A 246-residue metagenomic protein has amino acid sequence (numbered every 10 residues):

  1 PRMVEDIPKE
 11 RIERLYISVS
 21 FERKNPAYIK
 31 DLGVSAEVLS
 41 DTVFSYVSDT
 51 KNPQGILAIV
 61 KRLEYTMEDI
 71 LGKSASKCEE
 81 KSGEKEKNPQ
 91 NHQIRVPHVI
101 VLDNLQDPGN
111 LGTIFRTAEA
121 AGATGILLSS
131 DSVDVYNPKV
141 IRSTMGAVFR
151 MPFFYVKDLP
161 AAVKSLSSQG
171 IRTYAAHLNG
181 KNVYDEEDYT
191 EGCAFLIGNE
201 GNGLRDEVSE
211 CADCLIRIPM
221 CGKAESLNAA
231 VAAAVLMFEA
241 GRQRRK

Functional and structural regions predicted by a protein language model:
P1-E10, I17, K73, E79 (+2 more regions): RNA substrate-binding interface of SAM-dependent RNA methyltransferases
P1-K51, E79, G83-K87, H92: N-terminal positively charged helical leader segments and presequences
S20-E22, D41-F44, D131-V133, E200-N202 (+1 more regions): Short, acidic/turn-prone active-site loops that include or flank metal/cofactor- and phosphate-binding residues
A36-S40, F154, I216: General small-molecule cofactor/ligand-binding pocket signal
D49, I56, V60-K73, N91-I94 (+1 more regions): Acidic/glycine-rich phosphate/pyrophosphate-binding loops and surrounding catalytic core that coordinate Mg2+
I70-G72, R95-V101, C211-M220: Glycine/charged-rich beta-loop-alpha catalytic/anionic-binding loops adjacent to active sites
T117-A121, V135, V140-V148, D206-K246: Structured adenosyl-cofactor binding patch, chiefly the S-adenosyl-L-methionine
Y174-A224: Active-site/ligand-binding-proximal alpha/beta "capping" segment
